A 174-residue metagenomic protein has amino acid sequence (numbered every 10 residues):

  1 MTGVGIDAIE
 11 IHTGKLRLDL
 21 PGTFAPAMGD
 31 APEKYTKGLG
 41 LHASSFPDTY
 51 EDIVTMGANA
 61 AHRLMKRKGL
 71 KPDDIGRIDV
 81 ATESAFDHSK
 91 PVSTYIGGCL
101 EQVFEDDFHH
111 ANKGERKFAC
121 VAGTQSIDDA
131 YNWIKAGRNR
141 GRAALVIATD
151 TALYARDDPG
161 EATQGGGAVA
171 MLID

Functional and structural regions predicted by a protein language model:
M1-D79, L100-F104: Conserved "HGTGT" condensation-loop signature of ketosynthase/thiolase-family condensing enzymes that catalyze
M1-T23, I127-D174: Conserved beta-strand-centric core segments of catalytic alpha/beta enzyme folds
E33-D52, A85-L145, T149: Conserved catalytic cysteine-centered active-site region of acyl-thioester-dependent Claisen-condensing enzymes
T82: Aromatic- and Gly/Pro-rich donor/ligand-binding loops that form nucleotide- or phosphate-bearing donor binding pockets
